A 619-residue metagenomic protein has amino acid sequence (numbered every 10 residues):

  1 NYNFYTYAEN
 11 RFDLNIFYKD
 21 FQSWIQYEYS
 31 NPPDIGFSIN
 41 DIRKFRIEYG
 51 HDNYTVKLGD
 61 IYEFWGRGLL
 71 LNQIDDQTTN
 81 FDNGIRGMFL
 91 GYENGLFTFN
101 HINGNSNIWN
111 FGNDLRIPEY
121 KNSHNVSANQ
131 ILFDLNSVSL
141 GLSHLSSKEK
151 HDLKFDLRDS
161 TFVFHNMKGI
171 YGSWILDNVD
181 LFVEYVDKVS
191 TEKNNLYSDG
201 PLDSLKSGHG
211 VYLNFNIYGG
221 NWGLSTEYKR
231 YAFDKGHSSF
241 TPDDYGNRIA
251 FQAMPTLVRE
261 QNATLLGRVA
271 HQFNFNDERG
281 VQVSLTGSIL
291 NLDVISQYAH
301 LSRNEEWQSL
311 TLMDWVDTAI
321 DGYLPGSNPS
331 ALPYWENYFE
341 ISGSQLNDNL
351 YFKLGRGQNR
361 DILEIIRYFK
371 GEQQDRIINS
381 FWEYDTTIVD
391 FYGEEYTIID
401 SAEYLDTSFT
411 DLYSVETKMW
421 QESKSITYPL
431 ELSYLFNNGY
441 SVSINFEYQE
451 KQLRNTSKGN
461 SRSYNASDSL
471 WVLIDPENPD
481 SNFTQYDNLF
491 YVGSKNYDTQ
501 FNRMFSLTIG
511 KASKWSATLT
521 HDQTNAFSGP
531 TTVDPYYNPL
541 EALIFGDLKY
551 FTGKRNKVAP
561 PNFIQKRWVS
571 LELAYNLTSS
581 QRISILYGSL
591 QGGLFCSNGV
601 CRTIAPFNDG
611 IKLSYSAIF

Functional and structural regions predicted by a protein language model:
N1-N72, T79-N80, G84-N103, N122-V138 (+13 more regions): Beta-barrel outer-membrane channel/assembly domains of diderm bacteria
N3, Y7-E9, T161-N166, G172-I175 (+1 more regions): Exposed, low-structure sequence patches enriched in small/polar residues
K44, D114, T241-D243: Hydrophobic targeting/anchoring helices
G68, N72, F111-G112, E192: Periplasmic-side early beta-strands and strand-to-turn transitions of outer-membrane beta-barrels
D75-Q77, D114-K121, D156-S160: Flexible, glycine/proline-enriched loop segments at strand-loop-helix junctions that form or flank small-ligand binding
F111-D114, Q130: Surface-exposed loop and adjacent secondary-structure segments within mature catalytic domains
K148-L153, T191-K193: Alpha-helical scaffold segments
